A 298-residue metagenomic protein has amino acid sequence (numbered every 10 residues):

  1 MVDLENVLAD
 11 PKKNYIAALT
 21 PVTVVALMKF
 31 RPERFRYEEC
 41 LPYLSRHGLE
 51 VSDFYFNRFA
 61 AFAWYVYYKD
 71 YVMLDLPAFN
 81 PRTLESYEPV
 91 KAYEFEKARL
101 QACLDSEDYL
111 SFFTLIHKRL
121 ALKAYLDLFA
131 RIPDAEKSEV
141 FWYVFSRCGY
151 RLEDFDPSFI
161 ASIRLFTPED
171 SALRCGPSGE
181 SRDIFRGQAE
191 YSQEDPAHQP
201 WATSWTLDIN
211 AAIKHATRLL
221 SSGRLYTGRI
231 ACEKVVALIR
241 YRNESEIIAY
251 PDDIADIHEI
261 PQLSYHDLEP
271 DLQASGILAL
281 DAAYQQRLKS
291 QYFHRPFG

Functional and structural regions predicted by a protein language model:
M1-R182, Y191-W201, I209-G298: Conserved NAD+-utilizing ADP-ribose enzyme module
Q188: Basic Arg/Gly/Lys-rich low-complexity intrinsically disordered segments
